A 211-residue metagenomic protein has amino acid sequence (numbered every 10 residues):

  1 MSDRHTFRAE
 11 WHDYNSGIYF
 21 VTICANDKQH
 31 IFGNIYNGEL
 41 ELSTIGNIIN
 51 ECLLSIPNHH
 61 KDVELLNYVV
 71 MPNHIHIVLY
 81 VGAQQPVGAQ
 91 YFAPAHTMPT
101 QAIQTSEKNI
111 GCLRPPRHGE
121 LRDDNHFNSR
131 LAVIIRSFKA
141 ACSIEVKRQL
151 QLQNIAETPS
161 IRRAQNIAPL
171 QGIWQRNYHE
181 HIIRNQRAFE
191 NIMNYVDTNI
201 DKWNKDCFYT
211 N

Functional and structural regions predicted by a protein language model:
M1-N211: Short catalytic/metal-binding and nucleic-acid-binding patches
